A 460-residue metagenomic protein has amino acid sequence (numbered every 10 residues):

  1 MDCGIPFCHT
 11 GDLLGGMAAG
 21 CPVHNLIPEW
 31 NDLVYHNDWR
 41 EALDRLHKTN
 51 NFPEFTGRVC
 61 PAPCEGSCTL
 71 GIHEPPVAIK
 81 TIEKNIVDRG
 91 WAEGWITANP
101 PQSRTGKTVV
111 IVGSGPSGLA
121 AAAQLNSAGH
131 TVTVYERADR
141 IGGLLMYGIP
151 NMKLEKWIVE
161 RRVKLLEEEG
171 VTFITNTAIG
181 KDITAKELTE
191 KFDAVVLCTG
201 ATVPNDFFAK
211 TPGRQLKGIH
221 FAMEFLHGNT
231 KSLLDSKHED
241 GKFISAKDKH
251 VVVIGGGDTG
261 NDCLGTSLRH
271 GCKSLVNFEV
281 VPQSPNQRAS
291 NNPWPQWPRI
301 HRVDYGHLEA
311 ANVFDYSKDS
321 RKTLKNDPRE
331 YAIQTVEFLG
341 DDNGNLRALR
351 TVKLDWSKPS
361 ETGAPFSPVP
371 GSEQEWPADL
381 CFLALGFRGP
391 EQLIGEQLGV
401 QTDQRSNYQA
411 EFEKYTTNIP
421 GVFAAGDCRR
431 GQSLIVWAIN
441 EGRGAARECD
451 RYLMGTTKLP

Functional and structural regions predicted by a protein language model:
M1-G16, W39-P63: Immediate flanking context of iron-sulfur cluster ligation sites
M17, W30, P53-T56, P61-V112 (+5 more regions): FAD-binding core/adjacent interface of flavoenzyme oxidoreductases
C21-H36, L43-L46, N50, I72 (+7 more regions): Beta1-alpha1 glycine-rich phosphate/pyrophosphate-binding loop at the start of Rossmann-like nucleotide-binding domains
V112-P116, G255-G257, D427: Glycine-rich Rossmann-fold phosphate-binding loop(s) that bind the pyrophosphate of adenine dinucleotide cofactors
T175-K186, A332-G344, S357: A conserved short coil-to-beta-strand element within the FAD-binding core of flavoproteins
Q215-D248, S357-Q432: FAD-site-proximal beta/loop scaffold in flavoenzymes
S236-L275: Predominantly flavin-linked oxidoreductase catalytic cores and closely associated redox partners
G260-G265, H270, A425-L459: A conserved FAD-binding loop/helix module that cradles the flavin
